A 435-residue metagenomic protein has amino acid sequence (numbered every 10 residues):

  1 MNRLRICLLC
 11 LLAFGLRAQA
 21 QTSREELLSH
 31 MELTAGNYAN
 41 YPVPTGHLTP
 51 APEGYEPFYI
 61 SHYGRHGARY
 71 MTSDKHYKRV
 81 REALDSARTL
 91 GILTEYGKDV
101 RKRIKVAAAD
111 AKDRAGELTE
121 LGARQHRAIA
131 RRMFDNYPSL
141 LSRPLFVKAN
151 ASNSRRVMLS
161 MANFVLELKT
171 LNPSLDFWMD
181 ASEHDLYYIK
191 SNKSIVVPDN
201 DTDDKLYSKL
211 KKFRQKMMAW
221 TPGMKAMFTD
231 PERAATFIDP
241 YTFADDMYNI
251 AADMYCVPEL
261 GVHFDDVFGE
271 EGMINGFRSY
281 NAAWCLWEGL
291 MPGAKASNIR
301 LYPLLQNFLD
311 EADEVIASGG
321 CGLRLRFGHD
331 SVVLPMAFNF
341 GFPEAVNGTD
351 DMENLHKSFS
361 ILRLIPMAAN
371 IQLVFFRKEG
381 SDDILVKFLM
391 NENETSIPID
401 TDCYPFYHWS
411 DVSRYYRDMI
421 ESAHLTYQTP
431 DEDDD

Functional and structural regions predicted by a protein language model:
M1-S23: Bacterial Sec-dependent N-terminal signal peptides
Q21-F146, S152-R324, G328-D435: Signature for phosphate-centric chemistry
